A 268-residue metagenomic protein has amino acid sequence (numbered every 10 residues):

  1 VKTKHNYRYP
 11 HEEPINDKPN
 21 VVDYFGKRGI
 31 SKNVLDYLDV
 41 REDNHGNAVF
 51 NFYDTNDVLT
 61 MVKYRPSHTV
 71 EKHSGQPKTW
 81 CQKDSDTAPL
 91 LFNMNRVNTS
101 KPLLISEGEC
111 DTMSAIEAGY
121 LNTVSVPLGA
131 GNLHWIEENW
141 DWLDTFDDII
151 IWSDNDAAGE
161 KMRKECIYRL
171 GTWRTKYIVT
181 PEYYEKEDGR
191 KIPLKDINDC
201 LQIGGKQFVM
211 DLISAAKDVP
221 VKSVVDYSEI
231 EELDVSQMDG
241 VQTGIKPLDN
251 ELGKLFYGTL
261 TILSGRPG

Functional and structural regions predicted by a protein language model:
V1-T60, P77-K101, R169-L170, I213-D234: TOPRIM metal-binding catalytic domain and adjacent DNA-binding surface shared by DnaG-type primases
N44-F146, R163: Phosphate-handling DNA/RNA-contact segment within nucleic-acid enzymes
L103-I105, D144-A158, V179-T180: Acidic beta-strand-to-loop metal/phosphate-binding motif
N122-T123, Y168-V179: Structural alpha-beta junctions
V126-N132, D154-N155, P181-Y183: Short, acidic/turn-prone active-site loops that include or flank metal/cofactor- and phosphate-binding residues
N139, K161-T172: Short, aromatic/basic amphipathic alpha-helical patches
D188-V224: Interdomain "pre-motor" coupling segment immediately N-terminal to P-loop NTPase/helicase cores
V221-G268: The Walker A/P-loop phosphate-binding site
